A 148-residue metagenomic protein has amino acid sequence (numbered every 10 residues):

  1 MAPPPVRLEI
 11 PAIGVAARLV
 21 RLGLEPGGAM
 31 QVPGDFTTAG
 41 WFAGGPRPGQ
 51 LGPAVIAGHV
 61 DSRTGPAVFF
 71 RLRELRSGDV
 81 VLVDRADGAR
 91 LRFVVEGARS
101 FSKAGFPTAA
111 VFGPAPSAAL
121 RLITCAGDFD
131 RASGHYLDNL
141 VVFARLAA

Functional and structural regions predicted by a protein language model:
M1-S77, L82-A89, G97-A148: Solvent-exposed, non-transmembrane regions of membrane-associated and secreted proteins
